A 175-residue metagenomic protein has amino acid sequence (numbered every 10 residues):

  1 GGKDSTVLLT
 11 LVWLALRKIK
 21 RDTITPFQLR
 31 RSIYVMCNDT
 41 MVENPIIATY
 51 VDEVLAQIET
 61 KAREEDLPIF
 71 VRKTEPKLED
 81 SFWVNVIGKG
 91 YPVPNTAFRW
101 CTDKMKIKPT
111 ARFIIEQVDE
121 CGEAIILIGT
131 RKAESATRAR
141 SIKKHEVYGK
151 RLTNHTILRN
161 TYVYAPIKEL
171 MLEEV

Functional and structural regions predicted by a protein language model:
G2: Conserved G/P- and acidic residue-centered "switch" motifs that form tight phosphate/ATP-binding loops in soluble
S5-V175: Nucleotide-activated chemistry modules centered on ATP-dependent adenylation/adenylyltransferase
